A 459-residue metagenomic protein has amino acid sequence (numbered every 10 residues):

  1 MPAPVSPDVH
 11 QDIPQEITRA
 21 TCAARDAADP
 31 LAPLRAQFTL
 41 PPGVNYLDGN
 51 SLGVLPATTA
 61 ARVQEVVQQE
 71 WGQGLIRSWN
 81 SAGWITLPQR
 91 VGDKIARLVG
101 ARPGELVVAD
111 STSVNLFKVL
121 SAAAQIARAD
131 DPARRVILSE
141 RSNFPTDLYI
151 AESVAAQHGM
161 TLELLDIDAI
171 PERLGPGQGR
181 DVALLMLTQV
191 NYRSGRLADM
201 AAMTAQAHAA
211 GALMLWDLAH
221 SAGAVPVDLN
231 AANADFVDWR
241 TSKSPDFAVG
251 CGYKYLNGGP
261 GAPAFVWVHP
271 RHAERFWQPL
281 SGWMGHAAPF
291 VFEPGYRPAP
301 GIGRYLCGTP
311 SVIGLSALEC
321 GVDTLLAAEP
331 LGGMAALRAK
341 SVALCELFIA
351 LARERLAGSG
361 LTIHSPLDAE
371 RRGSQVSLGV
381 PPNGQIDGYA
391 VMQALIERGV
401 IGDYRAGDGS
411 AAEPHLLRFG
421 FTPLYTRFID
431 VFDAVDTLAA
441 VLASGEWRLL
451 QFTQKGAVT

Functional and structural regions predicted by a protein language model:
M1-T459: Pyridoxal 5′-phosphate
